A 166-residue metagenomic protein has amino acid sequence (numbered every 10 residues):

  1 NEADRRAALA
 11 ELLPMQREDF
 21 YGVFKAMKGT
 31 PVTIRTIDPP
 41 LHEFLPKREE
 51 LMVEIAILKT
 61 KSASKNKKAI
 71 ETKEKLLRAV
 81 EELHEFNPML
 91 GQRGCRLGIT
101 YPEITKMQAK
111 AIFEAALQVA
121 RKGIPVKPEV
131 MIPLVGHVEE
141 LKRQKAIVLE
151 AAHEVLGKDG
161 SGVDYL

Functional and structural regions predicted by a protein language model:
N1-L166: Conserved alpha/beta-domain cores
